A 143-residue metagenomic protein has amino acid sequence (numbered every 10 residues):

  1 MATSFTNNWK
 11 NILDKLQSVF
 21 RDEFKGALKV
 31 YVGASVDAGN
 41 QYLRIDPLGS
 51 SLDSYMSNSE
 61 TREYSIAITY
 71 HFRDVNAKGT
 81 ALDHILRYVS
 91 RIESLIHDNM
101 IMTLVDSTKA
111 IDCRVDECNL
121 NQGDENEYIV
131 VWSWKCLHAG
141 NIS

Functional and structural regions predicted by a protein language model:
M1-S35, G49-S143: Charged, amphipathic alpha-helical segments and their flanking helix caps
N40-L48: A short, hydrophobic beta-strand-centered structural micro-motif
